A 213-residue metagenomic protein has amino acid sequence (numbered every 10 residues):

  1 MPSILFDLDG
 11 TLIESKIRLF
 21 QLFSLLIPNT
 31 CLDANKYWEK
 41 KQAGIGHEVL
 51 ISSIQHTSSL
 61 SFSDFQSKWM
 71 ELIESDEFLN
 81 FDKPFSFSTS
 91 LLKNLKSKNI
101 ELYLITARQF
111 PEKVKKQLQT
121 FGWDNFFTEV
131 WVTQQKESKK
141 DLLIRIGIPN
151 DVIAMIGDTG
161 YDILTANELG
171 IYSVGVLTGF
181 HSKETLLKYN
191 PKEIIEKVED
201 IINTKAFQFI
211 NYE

Functional and structural regions predicted by a protein language model:
M1-P2, E112-E213: Asp-based, Mg2+/Mn2+-dependent phosphohydrolase catalytic module
P2-S86, S90: N-terminal helical cap/lid subdomain that shapes the substrate entry/recognition surface in HAD-like hydrolases
G10, Y37-W38, E77-L79, E101-L104 (+2 more regions): Short, contiguous strand/loop micro-motifs
F23, S88-L118, T133: Substrate-recognition element of Asp-dependent hydrolases with the DxDx(T/V) motif
W69, R108, T159: Short, flexible active-site-adjacent loop segments at beta-strand->alpha-helix junctions, enriched in small/polar
F87-L91, L142-R145: Well-ordered alpha-helical segments embedded in enzymatic catalytic cores
